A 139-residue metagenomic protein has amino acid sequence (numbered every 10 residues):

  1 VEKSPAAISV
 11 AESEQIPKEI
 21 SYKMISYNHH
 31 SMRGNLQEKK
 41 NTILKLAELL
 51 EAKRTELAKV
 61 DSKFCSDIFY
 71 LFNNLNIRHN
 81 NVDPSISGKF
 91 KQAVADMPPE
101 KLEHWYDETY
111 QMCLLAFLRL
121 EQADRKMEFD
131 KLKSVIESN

Functional and structural regions predicted by a protein language model:
V1-S21: Helix-loop junctions and short alpha-helical segments
P5, I20, Y27-N28, K91: A generic structural signal for ordered alpha-helices
S9-I16, N35-E38, P98, L102: Generic alpha-helical structural element
S21-K45, L50-T55: A mid-sequence, solvent-exposed acidic-amphipathic segment
L44, T55-N139: Alpha-helical oligomerization segments
